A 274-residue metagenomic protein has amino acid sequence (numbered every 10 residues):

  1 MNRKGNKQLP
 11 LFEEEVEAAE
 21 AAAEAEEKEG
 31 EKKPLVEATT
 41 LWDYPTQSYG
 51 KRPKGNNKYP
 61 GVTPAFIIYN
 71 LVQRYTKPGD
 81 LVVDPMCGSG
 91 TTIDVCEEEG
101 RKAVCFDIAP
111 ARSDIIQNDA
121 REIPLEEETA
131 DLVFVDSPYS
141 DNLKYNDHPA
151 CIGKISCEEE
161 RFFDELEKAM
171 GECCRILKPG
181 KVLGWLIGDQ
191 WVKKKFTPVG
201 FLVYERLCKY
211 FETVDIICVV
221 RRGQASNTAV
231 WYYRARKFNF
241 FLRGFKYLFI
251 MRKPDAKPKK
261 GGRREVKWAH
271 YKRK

Functional and structural regions predicted by a protein language model:
N2-K274: Class I S-adenosyl-L-methionine-dependent methyltransferase catalytic core
